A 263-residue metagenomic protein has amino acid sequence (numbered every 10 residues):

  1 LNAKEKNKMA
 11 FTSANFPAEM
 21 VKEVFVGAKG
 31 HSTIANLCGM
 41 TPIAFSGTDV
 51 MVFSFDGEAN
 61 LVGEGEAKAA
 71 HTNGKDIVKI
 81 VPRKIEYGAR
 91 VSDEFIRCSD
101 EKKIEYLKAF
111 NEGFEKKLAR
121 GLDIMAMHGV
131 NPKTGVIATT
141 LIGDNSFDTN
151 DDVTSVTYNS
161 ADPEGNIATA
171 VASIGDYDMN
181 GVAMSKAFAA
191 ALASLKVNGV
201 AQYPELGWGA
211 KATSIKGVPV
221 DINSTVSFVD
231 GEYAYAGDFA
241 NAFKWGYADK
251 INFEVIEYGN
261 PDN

Functional and structural regions predicted by a protein language model:
L1-E19, A126, N131: Intrinsically disordered, low-complexity terminal tails
A10-G88, E112: Assembly/oligomerization interface modules of large self-assembling protein complexes
A14-F16, K22, V26-A28, F53-F55 (+4 more regions): Sequence/fold signature of self-assembling virion shell proteins
A59-V62, R90-V91, S99-D100, A191-S194: Short helix/loop capping segments that flank catalytic or ligand/cofactor-binding pockets
S92-S173: Alpha-helical scaffold segments that mediate packing/assembly in large oligomeric complexes
N131-A138, A187-A191, V226-S227: Short, catalytically relevant binding-site loops at active-site mouths
A168-W208: A contiguous, surface-oriented mixed alpha/beta subdomain in the mid-to-C-terminal portion of proteins that forms
